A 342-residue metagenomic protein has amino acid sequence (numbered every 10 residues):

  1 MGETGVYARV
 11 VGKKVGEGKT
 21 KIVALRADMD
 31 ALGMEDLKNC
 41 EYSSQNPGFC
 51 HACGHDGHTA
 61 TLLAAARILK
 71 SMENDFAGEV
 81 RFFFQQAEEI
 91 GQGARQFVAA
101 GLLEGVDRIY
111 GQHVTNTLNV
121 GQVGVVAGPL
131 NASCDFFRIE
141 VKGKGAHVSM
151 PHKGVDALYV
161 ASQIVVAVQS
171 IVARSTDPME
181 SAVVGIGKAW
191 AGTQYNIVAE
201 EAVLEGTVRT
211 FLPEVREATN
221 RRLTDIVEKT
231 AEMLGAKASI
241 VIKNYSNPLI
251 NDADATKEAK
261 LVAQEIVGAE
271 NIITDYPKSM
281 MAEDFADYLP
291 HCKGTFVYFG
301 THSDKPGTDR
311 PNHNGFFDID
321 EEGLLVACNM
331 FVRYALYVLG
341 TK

Functional and structural regions predicted by a protein language model:
M1-K19: A non-catalytic alpha/beta surface segment that caps or lines the substrate-entry region of metallo-dependent hydrolase
V6-Y7, L32-M34, K38-C50, D56-G57 (+4 more regions): Histidine/acidic-residue-rich, glycine-tolerant segments that coordinate divalent metal ions
V11, A27, F84-Q86, H113 (+1 more regions): Active-site-proximal beta-strand/loop segments in catalytic clefts of secreted hydrolases
G16-K19, D75-F76, L103-E104, L289-H291: Extracellular/periplasmic catalytic domains that process cell-envelope and extracellular macromolecules
T20-A24, E79: Residues that mark the start of a beta-strand
A24-R26, E35, F137, F296-H302: Non-cysteine beta-strand/loop elements that form the S-adenosyl-L-methionine
S162-K342: Metal-dependent amide/peptide-bond hydrolase catalytic core, centered on the "pita-bread" metallohydrolase fold
